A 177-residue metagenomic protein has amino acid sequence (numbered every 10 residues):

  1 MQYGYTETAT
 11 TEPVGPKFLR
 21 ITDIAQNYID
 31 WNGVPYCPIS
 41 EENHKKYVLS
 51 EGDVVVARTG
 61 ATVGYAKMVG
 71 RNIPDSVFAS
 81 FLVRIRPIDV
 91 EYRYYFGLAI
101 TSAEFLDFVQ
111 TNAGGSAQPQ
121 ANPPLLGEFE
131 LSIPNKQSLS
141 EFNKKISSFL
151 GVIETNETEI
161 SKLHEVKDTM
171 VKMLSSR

Functional and structural regions predicted by a protein language model:
M1-A9, K17, T22-D53, V69: Sequence-specific dsDNA recognition surfaces
T11-E12, S76: Extracellular/periplasmic catalytic domains that process cell-envelope and extracellular macromolecules
R20-I21, E42-T101, F105, P123: A short beta-sheet element
V34, S80-L82, L126-E128: Short, solvent-exposed beta-strand edge segments and adjacent coil->beta transition regions
I39-E42, N72, S148-G151: Short, contiguous acidic/charged loop-to-helix segments that flank catalytic cores in large enzymes
V90-E91, L98-A99, L106-G115, L125-R177: Amphipathic alpha-helical coiled-coil/heptad-repeat segments
